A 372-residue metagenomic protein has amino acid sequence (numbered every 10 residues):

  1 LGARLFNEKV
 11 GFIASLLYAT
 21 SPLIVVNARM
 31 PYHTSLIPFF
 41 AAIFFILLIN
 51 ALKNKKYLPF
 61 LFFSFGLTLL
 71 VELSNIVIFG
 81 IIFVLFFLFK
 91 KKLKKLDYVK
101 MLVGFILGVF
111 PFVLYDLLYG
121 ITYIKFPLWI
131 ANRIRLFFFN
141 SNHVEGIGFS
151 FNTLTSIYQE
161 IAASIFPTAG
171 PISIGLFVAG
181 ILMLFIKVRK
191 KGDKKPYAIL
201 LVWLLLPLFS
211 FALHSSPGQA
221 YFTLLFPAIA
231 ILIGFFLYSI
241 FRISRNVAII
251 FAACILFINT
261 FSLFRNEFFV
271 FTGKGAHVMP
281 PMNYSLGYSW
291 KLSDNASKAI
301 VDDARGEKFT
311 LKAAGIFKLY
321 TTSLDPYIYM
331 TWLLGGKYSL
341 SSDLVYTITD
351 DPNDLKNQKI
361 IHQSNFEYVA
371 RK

Functional and structural regions predicted by a protein language model:
G2-T20, N246-I249: Transmembrane-helix signature of polytopic, membrane-embedded enzymes that assemble or transfer cell-envelope glycans
V10, L61-F63, F79-G80, L286-D350: Short periplasmic/luminal acceptor-recognition loop of GT-C membrane glycosyltransferases, typified by
A14-A19, F65, L69, F83: Short helix- or helix-capping micro-motifs that position conserved polar/aromatic residues at function-defining sites
L23, R29-T34: Short acidic/glycine- and proline-prone juxtamembrane loop motifs at membrane-interface regions of multi-pass membrane
A28, Y197-R242: Hydrophobic/aromatic-rich transmembrane helices and adjacent perimembrane loops
F44-F60, T68, F87, L237: Membrane-interface transmembrane helices that cradle and orient dolichyl/undecaprenyl
I76-G192: Transmembrane-lumen/periplasm boundary regions of multi-pass, lipid-linked membrane glycan transferases
I106, L237-A276: Signature aromatic-anchored transmembrane alpha helix within multi-pass, membrane-resident enzymes that catalyze glycan
